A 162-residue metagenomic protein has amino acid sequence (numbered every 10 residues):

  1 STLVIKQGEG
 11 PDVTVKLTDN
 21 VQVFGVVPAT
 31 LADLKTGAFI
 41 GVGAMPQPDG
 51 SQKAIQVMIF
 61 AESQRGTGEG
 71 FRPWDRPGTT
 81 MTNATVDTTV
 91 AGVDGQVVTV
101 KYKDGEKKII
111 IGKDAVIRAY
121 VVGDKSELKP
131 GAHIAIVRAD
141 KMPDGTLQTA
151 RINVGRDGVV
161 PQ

Functional and structural regions predicted by a protein language model:
S1-Q162: Short, flexible, surface-exposed loop segments at domain boundaries
